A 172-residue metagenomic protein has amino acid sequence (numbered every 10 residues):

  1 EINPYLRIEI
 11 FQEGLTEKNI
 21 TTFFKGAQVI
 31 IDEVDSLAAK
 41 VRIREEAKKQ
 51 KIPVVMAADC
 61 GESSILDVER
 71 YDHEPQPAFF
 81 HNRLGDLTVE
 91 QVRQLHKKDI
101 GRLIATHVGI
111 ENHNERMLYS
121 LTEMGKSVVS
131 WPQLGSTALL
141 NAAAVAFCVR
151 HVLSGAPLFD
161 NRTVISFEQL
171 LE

Functional and structural regions predicted by a protein language model:
E1-N3: Glycine-rich phosphate-binding loop and adjoining beta1-alpha1-beta2 segment of Rossmann-like nucleotide-binding folds
L6: A Rossmann-like FAD-binding core segment of flavoenzymes
I10, G26-S136, F167-E172: E1/E1-like adenylate-forming module used to activate ubiquitin-like modifiers and sulfur-carrier proteins
F11-N19: Conserved SAM/SAH-binding loop
L15, L37-A38, A144: Residue-level recognition of alpha-helix initiation/capping sites
K18-G26: Short amphipathic alpha-helix with an adjacent loop that forms part of the alpha/beta core around
S130-L153: Mid-domain beta-loop-alpha active-site segment that forms a flexible, acidic cofactor/metal-binding surface
C148-E172: Phosphate-binding loop/pocket of nucleotide- and phosphate-handling active sites
